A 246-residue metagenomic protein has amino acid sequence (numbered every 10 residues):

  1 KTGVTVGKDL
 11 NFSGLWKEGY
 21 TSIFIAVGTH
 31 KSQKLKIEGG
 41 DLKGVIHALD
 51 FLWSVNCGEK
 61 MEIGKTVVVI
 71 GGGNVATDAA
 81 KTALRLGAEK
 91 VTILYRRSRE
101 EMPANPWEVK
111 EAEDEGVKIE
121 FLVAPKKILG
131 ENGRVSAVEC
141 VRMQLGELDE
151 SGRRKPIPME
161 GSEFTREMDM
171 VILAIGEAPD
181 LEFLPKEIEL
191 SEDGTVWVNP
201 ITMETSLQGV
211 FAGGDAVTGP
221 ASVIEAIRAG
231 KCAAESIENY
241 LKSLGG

Functional and structural regions predicted by a protein language model:
K1, V55, A80-K127: Rossmann-like dinucleotide-binding cores of NAD(P)H-dependent redox enzymes
K1-E38, K127-E139, Q144-E147, M168-I172 (+1 more regions): Feature captures the FAD/FMN-dependent oxidoreductase FAD-binding
F12, A80-K81, V223: Generic hydrophobic/aromatic pocket-lining and core-packing "Φ" positions
D41-G64, D149-P220: FAD-site-proximal beta/loop scaffold in flavoenzymes
E59-E89: Rossmann-like NAD(P)H-binding beta-loop-alpha module
G72, Y95-S98, D215: Cofactor-binding loop segments of dinucleotide-utilizing enzymes, especially the Rossmann-like FAD- and NAD(P)+-binding
K110-G116, F121-S136, Q144-G146, N239-G246: Mid-to-C-terminal Rossmann-like scaffold of FAD/NAD(P)H-dependent oxidoreductases
A216-L244: A conserved FAD-binding loop/helix module that cradles the flavin
